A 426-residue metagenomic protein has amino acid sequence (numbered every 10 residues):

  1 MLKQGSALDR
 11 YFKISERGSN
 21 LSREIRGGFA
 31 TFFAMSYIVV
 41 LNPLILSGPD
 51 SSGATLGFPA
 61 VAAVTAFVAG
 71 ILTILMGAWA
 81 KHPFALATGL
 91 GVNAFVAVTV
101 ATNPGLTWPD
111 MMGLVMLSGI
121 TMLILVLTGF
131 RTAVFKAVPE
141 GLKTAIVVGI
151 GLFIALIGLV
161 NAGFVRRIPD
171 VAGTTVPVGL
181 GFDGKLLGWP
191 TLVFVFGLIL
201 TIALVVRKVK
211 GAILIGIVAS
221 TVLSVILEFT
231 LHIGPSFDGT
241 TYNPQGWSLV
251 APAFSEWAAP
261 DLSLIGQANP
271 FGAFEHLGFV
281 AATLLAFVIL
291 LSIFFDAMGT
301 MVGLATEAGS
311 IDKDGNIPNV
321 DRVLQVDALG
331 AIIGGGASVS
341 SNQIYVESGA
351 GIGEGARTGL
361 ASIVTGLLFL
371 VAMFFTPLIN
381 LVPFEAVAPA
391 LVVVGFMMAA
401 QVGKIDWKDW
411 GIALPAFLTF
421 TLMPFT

Functional and structural regions predicted by a protein language model:
M1-A60, V178-F182, I217, T221-D321: Helix-loop-helix hairpins and the membrane-proximal interhelical loops of multi-pass alpha-helical transport proteins
K3-N42, A69, G89-V98, T102-V147 (+1 more regions): Helix-loop-helix junctions within the multi-pass membrane cores of secondary transporters/permeases
R17-G28, A54-A62, A66, T107-M111 (+18 more regions): Hydrophobic, aromatic-rich alpha-helical transmembrane segments and their membrane-interface anchor motifs
F29-S36, I71, A78, A155 (+3 more regions): Hydrophobic/aromatic residues within the transmembrane alpha-helices of Major Facilitator Superfamily
S47, S51, G77, K81-A85 (+7 more regions): Transmembrane helix-loop junctions in multipass membrane proteins, especially transporters and channels
V68-L90: Juxtamembrane transmembrane-helix boundary signature
G77, S118-L123, A162-T175, L204 (+4 more regions): Juxtamembrane/interfacial segments around transmembrane helices
P104-I226, T230, I363-T426: Membrane-embedded alpha-helical modules
